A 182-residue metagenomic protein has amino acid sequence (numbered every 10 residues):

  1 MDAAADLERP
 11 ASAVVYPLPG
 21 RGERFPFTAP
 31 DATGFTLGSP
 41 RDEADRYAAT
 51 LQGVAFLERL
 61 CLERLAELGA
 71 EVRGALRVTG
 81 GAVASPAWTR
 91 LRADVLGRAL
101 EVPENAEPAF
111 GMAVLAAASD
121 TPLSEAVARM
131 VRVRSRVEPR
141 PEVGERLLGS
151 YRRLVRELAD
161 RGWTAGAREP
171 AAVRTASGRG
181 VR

Functional and structural regions predicted by a protein language model:
M1-R182: Glycine/Thr-rich phosphate-binding loops that ligate phosphate moieties of nucleotide and other phosphorylated ligands
